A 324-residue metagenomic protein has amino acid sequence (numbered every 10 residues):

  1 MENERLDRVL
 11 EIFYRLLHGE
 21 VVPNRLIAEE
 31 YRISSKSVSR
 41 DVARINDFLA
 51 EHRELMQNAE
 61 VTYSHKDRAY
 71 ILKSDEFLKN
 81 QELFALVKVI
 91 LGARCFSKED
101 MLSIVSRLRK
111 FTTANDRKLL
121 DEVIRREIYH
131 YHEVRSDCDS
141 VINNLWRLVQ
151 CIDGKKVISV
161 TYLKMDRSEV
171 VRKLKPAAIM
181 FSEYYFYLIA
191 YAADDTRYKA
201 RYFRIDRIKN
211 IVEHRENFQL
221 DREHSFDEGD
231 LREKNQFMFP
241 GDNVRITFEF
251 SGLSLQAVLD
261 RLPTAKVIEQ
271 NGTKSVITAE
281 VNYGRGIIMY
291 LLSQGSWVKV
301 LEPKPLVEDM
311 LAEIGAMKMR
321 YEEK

Functional and structural regions predicted by a protein language model:
M1-V89, A316-K324: Short, basic/aromatic recognition patches that contact phosphate-bearing ligands
V61, I179, I211, V267-I268: A structural signal for short hydrophobic beta-strand segments in well-ordered beta-sheet cores
I71, S159, Y187-I189, V276 (+1 more regions): General beta-strand recognition
L72-F77, Y191-A193, A279-Y283: Secondary-structure transition/turn motif
L78-L163: Bulky hydrophobic/aromatic content
R126-T247: Core beta-strand-centered patch of the WYL/Sm-like small regulatory domain
D230-K324: Polybasic (Lys/Arg-rich)
